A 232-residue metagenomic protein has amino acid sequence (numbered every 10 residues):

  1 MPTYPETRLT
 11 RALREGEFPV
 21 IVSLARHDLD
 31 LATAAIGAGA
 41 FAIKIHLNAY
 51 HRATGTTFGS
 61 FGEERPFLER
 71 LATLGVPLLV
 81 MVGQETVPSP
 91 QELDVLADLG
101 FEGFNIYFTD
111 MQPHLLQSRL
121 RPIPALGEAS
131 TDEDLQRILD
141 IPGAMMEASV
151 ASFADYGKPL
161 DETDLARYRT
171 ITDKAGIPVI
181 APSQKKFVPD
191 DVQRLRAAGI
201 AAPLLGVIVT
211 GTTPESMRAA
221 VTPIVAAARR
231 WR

Functional and structural regions predicted by a protein language model:
M1-V76, L139, A219-A220: Conserved N-terminal beta1-alpha1 strand-loop-helix module at the mouth
E6-R8, H51-L99, N105-Q117: N-terminal active-site wall of soluble small-molecule enzyme domains
A12-L31, L78-P88, R121-S130, V179-P189 (+1 more regions): Active-site mouth loops of central-metabolism enzymes
L29-A35, V87-D98, A129-I141, K185-P203: Catalytic cores of alpha/beta
A42-A53, L99-H114, M145-Y156, R196-A220: Glycine-rich phosphate-binding active-site loops on the catalytic face of alpha/beta enzymes
A49-F58, L135-R169: Glycine/Thr-rich beta-alpha phosphate-binding loop at enzyme active sites
T57-F58, L160-D161, V209-R232: C-terminal helical cap(s) of enzyme catalytic domains, especially alpha/beta-barrels
V150-P203: Active-site/ligand-binding-proximal alpha/beta "capping" segment
